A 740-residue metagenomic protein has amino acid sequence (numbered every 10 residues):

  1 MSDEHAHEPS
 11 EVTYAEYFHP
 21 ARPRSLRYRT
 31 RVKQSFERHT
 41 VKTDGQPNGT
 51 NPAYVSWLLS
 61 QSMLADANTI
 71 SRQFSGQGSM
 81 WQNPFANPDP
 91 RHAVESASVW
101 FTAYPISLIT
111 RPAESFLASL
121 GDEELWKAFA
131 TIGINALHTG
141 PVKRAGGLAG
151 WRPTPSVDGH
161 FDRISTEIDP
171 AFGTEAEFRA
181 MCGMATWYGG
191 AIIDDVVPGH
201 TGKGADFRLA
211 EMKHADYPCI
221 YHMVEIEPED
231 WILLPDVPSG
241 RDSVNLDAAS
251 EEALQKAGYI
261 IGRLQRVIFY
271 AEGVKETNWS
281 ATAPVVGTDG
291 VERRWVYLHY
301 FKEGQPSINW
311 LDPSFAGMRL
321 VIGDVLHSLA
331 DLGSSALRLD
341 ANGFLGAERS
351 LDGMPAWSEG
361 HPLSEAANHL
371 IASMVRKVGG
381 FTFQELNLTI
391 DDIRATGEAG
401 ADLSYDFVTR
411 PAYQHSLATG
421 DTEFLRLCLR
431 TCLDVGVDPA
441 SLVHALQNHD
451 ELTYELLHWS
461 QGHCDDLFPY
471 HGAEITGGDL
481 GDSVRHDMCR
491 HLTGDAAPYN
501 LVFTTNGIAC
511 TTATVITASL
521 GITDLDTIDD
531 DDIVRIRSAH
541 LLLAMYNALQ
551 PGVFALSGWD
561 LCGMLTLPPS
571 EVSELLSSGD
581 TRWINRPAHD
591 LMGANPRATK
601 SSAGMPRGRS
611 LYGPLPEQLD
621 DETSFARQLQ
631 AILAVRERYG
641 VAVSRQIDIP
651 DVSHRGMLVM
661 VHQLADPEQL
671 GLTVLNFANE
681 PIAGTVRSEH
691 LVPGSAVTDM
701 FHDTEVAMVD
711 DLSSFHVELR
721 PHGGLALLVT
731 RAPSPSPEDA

Functional and structural regions predicted by a protein language model:
S2-M318, H327, D331, F344-T419 (+2 more regions): Acidic/aromatic-lined carbohydrate-recognition and catalytic surfaces of CAZymes acting on diverse glycans
I106-L108, K143-G146, P198-H200, G343-G346 (+9 more regions): Short, solvent-exposed loop/turn segments at secondary-structure junctions
I134, S334, N342, G552-V553: A structural motif
T139, A185, D195, L329 (+5 more regions): Conserved, mostly hydrophobic/aromatic
G436, L442-G671, F677-I682: Loop/helix patches that line or flank the sugar-binding groove of alpha-linked glycan CAZymes
F677-P693: Surface-exposed beta-strand/loop patches in extracellular or lumenal glycoproteins
S688-T704: Solvent-exposed beta-hairpin/edge-strand motifs
V709-A740: C-terminal beta-strand-rich structural cap/linker in extracellular carbohydrate-active enzymes
